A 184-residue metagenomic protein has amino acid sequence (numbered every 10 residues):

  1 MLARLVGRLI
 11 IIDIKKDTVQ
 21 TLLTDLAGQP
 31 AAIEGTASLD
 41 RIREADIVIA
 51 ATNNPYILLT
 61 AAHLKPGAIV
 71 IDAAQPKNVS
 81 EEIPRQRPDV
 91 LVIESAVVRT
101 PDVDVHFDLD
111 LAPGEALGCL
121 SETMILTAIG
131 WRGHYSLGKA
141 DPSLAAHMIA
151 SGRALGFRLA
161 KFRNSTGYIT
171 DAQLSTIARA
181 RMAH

Functional and structural regions predicted by a protein language model:
M1-A50: Glycine-rich phosphate/diphosphate-binding loop of Rossmann-like nucleotide-binding domains
L2, K16-L26, D72-V79, D171-H184: Hydrophobic transmembrane alpha-helix bundles
R4-G7, T24-G28, Q75, I125-G133 (+1 more regions): Generic secondary-structure signature for well-ordered alpha-helical cores
V6, I12-D13, P30-L39, G67 (+2 more regions): A short, terminal or domain-edge coil/loop segment
K15, P55, S165: Residue-level "edge-of-site" marker
D17-Q20, D40, A62, P142-A146: Generic alpha-helical secondary structure signal
A31-T100: Rossmann-like adenosine-cofactor binding region
E81-H184: Adenosine-phosphate binding glycine-rich loop
